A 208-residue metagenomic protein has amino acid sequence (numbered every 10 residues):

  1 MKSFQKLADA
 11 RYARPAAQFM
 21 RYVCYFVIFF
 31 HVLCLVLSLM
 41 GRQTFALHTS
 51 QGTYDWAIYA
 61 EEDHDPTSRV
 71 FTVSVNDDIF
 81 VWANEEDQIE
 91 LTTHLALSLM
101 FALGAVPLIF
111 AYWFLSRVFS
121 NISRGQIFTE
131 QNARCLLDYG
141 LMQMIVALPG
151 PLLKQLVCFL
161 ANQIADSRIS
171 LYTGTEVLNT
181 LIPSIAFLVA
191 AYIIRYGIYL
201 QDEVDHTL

Functional and structural regions predicted by a protein language model:
M1-R42: Hydrophobic secretory-pathway targeting helix
A17-C24, L99-P107, L137-L141, L178 (+1 more regions): Alpha-helical transmembrane segments of integral membrane proteins, emphasizing hydrophobic/aromatic residues
Y25-G52, W56, L137-P151: Hydrophobic alpha-helical membrane-insertion segments
F29, L33, Y112-S116, P149 (+2 more regions): Alpha-helical transmembrane segments of polytopic integral membrane proteins, especially the permease/helical cores
G41-E86: Membrane-interface interhelical loops and short interface/amphipathic helices in multi-pass inner-membrane
N76-V106: Individual transmembrane alpha-helix segments
R117-C135: Membrane-helix boundary/interface segments in integral membrane proteins
E130-L208: Alpha-helical transmembrane segments of multi-pass integral membrane proteins, characterized by long hydrophobic
